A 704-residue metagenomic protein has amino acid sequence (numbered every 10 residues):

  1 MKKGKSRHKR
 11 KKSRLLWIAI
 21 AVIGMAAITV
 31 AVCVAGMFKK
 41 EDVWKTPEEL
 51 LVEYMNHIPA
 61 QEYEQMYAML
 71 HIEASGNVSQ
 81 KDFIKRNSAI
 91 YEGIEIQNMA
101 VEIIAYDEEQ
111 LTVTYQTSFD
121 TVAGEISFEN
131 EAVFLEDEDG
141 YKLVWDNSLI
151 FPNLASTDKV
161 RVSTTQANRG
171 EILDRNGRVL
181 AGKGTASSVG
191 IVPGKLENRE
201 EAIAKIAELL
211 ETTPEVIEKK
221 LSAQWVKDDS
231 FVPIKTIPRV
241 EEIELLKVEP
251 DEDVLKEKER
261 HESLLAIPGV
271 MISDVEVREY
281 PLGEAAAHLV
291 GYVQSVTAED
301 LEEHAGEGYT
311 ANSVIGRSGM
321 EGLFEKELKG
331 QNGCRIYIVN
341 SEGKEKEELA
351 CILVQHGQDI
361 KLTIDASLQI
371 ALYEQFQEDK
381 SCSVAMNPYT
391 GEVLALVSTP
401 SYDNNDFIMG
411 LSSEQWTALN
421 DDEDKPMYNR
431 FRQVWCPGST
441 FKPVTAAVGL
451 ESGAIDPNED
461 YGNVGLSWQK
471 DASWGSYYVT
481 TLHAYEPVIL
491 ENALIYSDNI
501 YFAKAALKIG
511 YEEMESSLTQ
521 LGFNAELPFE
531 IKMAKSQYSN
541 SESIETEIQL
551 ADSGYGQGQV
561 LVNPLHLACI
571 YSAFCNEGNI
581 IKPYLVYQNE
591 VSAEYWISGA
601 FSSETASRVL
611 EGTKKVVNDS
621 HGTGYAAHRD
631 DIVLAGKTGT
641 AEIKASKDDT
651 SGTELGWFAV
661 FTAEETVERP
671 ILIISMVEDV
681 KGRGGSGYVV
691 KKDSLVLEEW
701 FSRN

Functional and structural regions predicted by a protein language model:
M1-L15: N-terminal Lys/Arg-rich, disordered targeting/topogenic segments
R14-N56, A60: Short, low-complexity N-terminal intrinsically disordered segments enriched in polar/charged residues
F38-E41, V52-M55, M69-A74, S118-D120 (+14 more regions): Second-shell loop/turn segments in exported
E49-E53, Y63-L111: Short solvent-exposed beta->alpha transition segments
R86-C382, Y402-P426, V434: Extracytoplasmic/periplasmic proteins that interact with beta-lactams or build/remodel peptidoglycan
V339-L349, Y389-S439, V444-S675, G685: Beta-lactam-recognizing serine transpeptidase/beta-lactamase-like catalytic domain environment
S383-P388: Short hydrophobic alpha-helical segments used for membrane anchoring or interfacial signaling
A593, V690-N704: Short, gly/Ser/Thr-rich active-site loops of penicillin-recognizing serine hydrolases
